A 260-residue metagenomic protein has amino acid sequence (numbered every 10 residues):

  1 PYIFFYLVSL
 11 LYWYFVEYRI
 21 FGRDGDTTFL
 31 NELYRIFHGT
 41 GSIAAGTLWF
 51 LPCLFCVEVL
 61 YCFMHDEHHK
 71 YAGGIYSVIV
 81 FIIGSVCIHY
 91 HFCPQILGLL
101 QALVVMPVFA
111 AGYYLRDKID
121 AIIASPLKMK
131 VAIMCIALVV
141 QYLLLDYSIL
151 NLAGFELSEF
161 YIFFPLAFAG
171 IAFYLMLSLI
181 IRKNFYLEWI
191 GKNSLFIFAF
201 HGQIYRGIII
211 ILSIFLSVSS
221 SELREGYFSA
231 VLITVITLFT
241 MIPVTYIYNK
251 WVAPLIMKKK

Functional and structural regions predicted by a protein language model:
P1-K260: Alpha-helical transmembrane segments and their immediate juxtamembrane cytosolic regions
